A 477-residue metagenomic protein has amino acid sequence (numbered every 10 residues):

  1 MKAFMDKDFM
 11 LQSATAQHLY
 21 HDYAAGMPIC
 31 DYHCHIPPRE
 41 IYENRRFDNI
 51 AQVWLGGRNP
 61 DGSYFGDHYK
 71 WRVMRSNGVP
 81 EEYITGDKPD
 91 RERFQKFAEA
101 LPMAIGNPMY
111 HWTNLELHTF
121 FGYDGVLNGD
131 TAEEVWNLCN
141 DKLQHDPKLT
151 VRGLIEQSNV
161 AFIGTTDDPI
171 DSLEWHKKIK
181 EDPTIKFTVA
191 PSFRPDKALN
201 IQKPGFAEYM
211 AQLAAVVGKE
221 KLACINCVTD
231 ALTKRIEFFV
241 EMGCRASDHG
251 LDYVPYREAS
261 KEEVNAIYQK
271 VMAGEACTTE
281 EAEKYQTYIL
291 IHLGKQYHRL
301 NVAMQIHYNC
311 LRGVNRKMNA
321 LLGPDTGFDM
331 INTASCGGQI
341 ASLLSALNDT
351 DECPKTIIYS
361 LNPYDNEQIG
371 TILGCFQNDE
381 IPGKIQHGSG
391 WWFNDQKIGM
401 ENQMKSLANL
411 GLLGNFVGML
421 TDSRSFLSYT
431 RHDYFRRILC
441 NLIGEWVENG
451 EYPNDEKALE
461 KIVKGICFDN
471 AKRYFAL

Functional and structural regions predicted by a protein language model:
M1-L300, E352-P354, I358-G370, G374-L477: Metal-cofactor-binding active-site regions of metalloenzymes
E43-N44, K317-N319: Short secondary-structure transition/capping segments
T279, F328-A334: A short acidic, glycine-rich active-site loop that binds or catalyzes chemistry on phosphate/adenosine moieties
M304-I306: C-terminal amphipathic alpha-helical interaction region
C310, N315: Hard-cation-handling environments
N319-G327: Short glycine/proline- and charge-enriched loop/turn segments that cap or connect secondary-structure elements
A334-I340: Divalent-cation-assisted or electrostatically stabilized phosphate/pyrophosphate-binding catalytic cores
L343-D349: Short, basic/hydrophobic alpha-helical segments
